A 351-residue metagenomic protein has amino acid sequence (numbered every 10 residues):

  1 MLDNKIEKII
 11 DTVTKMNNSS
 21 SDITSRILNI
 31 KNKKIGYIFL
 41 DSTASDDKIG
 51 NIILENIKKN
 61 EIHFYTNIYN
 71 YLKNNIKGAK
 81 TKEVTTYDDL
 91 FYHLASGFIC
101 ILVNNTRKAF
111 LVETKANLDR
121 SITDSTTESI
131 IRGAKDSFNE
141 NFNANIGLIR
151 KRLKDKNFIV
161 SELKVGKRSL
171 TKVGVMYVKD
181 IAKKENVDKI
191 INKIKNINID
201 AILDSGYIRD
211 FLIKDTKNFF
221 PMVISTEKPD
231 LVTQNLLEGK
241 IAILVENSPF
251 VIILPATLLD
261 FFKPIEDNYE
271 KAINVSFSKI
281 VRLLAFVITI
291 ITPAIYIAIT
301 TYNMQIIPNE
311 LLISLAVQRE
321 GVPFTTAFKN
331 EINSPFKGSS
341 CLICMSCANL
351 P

Functional and structural regions predicted by a protein language model:
M1-I288, P308-N309: Membrane-embedded alpha-helical signal segments
I243, A256-P351: Transmembrane alpha-helical segments that form the functional core of multipass membrane systems
